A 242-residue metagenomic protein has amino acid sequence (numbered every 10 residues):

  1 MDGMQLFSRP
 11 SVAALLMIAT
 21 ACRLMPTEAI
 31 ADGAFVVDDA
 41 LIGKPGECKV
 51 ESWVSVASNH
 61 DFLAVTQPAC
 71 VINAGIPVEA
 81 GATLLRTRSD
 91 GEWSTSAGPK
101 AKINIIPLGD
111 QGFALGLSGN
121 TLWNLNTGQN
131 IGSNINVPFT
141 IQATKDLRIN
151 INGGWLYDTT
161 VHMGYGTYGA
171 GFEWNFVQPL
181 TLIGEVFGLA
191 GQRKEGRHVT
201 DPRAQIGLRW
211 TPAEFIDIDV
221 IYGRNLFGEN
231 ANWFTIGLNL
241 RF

Functional and structural regions predicted by a protein language model:
M1-F35: Cleavable N-terminal export/targeting peptides
I30-F242: Transmembrane beta-barrel domains of Gram-negative outer membranes and organellar outer membranes
